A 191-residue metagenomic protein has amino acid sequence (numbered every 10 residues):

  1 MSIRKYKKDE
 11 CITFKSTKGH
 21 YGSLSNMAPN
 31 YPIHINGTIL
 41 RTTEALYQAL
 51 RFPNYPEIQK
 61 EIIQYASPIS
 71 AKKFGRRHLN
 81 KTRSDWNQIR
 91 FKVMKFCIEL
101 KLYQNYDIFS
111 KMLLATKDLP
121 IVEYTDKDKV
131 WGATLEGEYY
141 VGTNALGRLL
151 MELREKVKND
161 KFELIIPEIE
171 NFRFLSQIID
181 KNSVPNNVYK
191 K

Functional and structural regions predicted by a protein language model:
M1-K191: Charged, low-complexity intrinsically disordered segments
